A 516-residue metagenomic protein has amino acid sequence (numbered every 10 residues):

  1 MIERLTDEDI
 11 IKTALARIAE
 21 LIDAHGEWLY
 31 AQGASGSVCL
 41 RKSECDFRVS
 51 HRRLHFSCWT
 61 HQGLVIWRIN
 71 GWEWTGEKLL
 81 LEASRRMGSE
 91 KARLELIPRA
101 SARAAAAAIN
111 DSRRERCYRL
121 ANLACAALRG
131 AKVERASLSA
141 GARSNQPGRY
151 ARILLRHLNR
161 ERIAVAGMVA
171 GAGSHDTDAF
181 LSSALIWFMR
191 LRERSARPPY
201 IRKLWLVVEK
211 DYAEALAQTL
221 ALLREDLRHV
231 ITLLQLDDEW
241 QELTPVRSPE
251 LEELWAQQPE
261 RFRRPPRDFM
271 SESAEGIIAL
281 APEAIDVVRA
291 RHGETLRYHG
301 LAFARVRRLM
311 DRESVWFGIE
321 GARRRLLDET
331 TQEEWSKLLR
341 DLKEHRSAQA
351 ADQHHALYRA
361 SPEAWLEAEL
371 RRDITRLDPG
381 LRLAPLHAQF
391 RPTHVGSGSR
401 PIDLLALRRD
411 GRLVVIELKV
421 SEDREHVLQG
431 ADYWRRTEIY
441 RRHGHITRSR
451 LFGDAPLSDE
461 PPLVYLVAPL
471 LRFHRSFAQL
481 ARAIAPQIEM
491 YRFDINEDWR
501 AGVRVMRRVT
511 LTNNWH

Functional and structural regions predicted by a protein language model:
M1-H516: Charged, terminal alpha-helix-loop-beta segments that serve as non-catalytic nucleic-acid engagement and/or assembly
